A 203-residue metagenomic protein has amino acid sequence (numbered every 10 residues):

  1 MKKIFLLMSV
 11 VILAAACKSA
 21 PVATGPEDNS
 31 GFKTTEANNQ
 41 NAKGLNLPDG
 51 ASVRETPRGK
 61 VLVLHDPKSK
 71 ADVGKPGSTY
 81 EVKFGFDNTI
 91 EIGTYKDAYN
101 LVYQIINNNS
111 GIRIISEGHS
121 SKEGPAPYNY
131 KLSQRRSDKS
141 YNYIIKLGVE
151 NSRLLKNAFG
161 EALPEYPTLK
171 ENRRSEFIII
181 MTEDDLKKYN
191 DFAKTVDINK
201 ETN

Functional and structural regions predicted by a protein language model:
M1-I4: Positively charged n-region of N-terminal signal peptides that target proteins for export
L6-S9: Sec-dependent N-terminal signal peptides
A15-A16: C-terminal motif of bacterial Sec signal peptides marking the signal peptidase cleavage site
A20-I112, M181-N203: Periplasmic peptidoglycan-binding/tethering modules of Gram-negative envelope proteins
G111-I115, R153-L155: Residues at or immediately flanking beta-strands
S120-A193: Periplasmic OmpA-like peptidoglycan-binding domain that tethers envelope proteins to the cell wall
